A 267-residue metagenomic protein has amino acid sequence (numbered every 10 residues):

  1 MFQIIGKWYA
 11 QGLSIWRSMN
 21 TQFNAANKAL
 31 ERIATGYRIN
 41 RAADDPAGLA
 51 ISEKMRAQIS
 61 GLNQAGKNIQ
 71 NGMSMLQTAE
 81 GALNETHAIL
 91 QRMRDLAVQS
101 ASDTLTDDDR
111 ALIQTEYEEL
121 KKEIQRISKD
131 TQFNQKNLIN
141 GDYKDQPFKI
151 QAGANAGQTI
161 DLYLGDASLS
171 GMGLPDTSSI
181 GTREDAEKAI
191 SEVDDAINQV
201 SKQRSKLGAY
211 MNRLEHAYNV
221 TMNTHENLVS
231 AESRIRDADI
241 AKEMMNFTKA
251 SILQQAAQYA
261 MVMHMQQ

Functional and structural regions predicted by a protein language model:
M1-Q267: Primary detection of the long, small/polar-rich alpha-helical "axial" segments characteristic of bacterial flagellar
